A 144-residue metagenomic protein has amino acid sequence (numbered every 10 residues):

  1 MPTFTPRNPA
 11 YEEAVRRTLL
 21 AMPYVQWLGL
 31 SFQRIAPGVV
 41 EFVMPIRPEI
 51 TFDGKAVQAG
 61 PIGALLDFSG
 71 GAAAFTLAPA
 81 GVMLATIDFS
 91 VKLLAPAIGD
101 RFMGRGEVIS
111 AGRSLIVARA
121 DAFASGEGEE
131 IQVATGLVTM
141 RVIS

Functional and structural regions predicted by a protein language model:
M1-V43: Non-catalytic linker/capping segments at the edges of enzyme domains
T3-P9, P96-S144: HotDog/MaoC-like acyl-thioester-processing domains
L20, P45-S69: Hot-dog-fold acyl-thioester-processing enzymes
Q26-L28, G38-V40, M83-F89, D100 (+1 more regions): A generic structural signal for short beta-strands and their flanking turns/coil linkers
M44-I46, L93, V142: Hydrophobic residues in beta-strands and at strand termini
G54, A72-M103, V108: Hydrophobic beta-strand-centered segment that forms part of the acyl-chain substrate-binding groove
I62-A64, M83-A85, S90, S114 (+2 more regions): Residue-level recognition of specific faces of alpha-helices
